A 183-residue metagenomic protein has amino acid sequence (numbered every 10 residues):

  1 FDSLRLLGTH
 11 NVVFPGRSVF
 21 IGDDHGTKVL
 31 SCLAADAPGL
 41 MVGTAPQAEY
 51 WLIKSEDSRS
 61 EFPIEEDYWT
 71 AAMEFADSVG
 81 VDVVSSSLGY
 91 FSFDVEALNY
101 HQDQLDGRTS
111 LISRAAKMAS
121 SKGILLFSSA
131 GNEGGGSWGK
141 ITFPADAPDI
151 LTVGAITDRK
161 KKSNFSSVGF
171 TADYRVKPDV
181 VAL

Functional and structural regions predicted by a protein language model:
F1-H10, G16-E65, V79-D82, V95-E96 (+3 more regions): Subtilisin-like serine protease catalytic core
G8, H25, S137-K140, K161: Cysteine-rich, disulfide-stabilized extracellular repeat modules
K28-C32, A115, T152, L183: Generic recognition of well-ordered alpha-helical segments
D36, S55-D146, R159, A172-R175: Substrate-binding/access-modulating region of protease and related hydrolase catalytic domains
W51, S85, L125-F127, T152 (+1 more regions): Structural detector of well-ordered beta-strand residues that form the stable sheet scaffold of enzyme domains
I156: Carbohydrate-associated surface elements
F165-V168: Short, P/G- and charge-enriched loop/turn segments at secondary-structure junctions
